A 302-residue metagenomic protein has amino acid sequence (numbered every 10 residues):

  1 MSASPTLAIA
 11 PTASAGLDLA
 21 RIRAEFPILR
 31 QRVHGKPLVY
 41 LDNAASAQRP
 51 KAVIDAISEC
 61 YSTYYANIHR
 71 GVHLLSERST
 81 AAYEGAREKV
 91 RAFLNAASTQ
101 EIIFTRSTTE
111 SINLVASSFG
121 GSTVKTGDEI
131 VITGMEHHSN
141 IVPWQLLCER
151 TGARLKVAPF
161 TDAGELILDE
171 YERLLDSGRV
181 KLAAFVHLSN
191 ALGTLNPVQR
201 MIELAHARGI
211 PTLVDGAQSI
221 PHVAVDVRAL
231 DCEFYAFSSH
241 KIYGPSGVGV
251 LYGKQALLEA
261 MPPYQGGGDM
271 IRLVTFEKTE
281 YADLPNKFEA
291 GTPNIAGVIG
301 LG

Functional and structural regions predicted by a protein language model:
M1-G302: Pyridoxal 5′-phosphate
